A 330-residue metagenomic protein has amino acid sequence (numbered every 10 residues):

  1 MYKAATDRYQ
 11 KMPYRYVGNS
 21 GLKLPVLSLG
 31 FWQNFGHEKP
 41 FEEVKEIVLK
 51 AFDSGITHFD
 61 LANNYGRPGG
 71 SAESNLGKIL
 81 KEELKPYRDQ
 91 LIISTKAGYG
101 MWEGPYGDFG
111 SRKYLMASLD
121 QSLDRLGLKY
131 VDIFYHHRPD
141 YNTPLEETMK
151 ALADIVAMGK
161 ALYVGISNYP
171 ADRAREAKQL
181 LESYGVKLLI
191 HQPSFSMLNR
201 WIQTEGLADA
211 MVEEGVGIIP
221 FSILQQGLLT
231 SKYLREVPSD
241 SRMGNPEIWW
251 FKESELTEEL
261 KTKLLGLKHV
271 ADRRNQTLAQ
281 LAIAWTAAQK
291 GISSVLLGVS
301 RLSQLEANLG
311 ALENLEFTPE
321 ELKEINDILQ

Functional and structural regions predicted by a protein language model:
M1-L91: N-terminal binding-site loop/beta-alpha segment at the start of enzyme catalytic domains that lines or forms
Y2-K11, T143-Q330: Beta/alpha (TIM)-barrel catalytic core signal, keyed to glycine-rich beta->alpha loops juxtaposed to Asp/Glu that bind
G18-G36, S94-G107, Y130, Y135: N-terminal small/glycine-rich loop or linker at the start of catalytic domains across soluble metabolic enzymes
P25-L29, F59-L61, L91-T95, F134-H136 (+4 more regions): Hydrophobic faces of well-ordered beta-strands that scaffold small-molecule active sites in alpha/beta enzyme cores
F35-P40, N64-A72, D140-P144, A171-D172 (+1 more regions): Acidic-and-aromatic substrate-binding clefts and catalytic sites of carbohydrate-active enzymes
E38-F52, G110-L126, A174-K178: Short, acidic/polar
K39-E43, S71, N75, Y106-Y114 (+2 more regions): Alpha-helix N-cap and loop-to-helix initiation/capping positions
L123-T143: Active-site groove signature of glycoside hydrolases
